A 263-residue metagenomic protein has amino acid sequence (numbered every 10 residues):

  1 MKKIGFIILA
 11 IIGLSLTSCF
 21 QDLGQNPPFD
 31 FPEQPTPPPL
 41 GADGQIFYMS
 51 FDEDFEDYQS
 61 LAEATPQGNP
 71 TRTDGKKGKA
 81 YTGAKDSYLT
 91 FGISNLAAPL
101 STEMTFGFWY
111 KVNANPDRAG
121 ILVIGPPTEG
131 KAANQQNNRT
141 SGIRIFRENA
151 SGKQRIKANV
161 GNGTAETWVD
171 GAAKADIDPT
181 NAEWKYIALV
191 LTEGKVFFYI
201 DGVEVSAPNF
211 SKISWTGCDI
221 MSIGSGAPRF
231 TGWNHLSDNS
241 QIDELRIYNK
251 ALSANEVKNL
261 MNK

Functional and structural regions predicted by a protein language model:
M1-C19: Sec-dependent bacterial lipoprotein signal peptides
C19-D86, K258-K263: Extracytoplasmic low-complexity segments
P28-L40, A84-F106, D170-D178: Short surface loop/edge beta-strand patches of beta-sandwich-type extracellular domains that form ligand-contact sites
I46-F55, M104-A114, Y186, H235-K263: Extracellular, beta-strand-rich glycan-interacting domains
L122-V160: Glycan-recognition/cleft segments
N159-Y186: Short, aromatic/His-centered strand-loop micro-motif at the edge of beta-sheets
A182-L191, F198: Short tryptophan-centered beta-strand motifs in secreted/extracellular beta-sheet-rich domains of glycan-recognition
P208-Q241: Flexible glycan-contacting loops in extracellular carbohydrate-active proteins
